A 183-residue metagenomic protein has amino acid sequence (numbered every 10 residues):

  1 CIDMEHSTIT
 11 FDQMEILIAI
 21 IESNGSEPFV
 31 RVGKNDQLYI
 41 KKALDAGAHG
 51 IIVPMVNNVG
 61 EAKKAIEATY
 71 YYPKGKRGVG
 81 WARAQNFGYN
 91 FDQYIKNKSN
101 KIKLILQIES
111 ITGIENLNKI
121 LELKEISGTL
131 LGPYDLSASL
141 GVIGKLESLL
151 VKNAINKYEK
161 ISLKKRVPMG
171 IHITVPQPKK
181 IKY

Functional and structural regions predicted by a protein language model:
C1-Y183: Expand to "…catalyze enediolate/carbanion chemistry for C-C bond making/breaking, isomerization, decarboxylation
